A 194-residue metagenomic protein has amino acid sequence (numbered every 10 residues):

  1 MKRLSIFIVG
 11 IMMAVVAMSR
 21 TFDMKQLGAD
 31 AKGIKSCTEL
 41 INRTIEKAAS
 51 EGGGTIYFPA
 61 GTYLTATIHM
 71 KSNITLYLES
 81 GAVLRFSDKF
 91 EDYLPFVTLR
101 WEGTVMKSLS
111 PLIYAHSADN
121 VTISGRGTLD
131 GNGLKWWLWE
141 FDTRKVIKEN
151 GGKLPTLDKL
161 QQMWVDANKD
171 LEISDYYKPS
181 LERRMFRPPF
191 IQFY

Functional and structural regions predicted by a protein language model:
K2-G10: Sec-dependent signal peptide recognition, specifically the positively charged N-region followed immediately by
I11-M12, W139: Repetitive helical segments and hydrophobic/amphipathic motifs
A14-V16: N-terminal signal peptide c-region/cleavage motif recognized by signal peptidases
M18-Y194: Extracellular/periplasmic carbohydrate-active domains that bind, remodel, or depolymerize complex polysaccharides
